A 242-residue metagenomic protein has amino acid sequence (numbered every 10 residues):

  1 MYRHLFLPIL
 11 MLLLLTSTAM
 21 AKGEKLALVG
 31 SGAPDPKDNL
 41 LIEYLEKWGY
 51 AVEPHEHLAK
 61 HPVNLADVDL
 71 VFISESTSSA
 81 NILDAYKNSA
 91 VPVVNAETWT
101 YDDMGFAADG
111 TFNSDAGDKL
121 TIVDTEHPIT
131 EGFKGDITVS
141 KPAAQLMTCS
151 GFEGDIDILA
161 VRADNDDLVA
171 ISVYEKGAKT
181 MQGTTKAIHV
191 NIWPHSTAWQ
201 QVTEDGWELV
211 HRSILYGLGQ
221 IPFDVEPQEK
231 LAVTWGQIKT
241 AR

Functional and structural regions predicted by a protein language model:
M1-L7: Positively charged n-region of N-terminal signal peptides that target proteins for export
P8-S17: Bacterial N-terminal signal peptides
A21-Y101: Helical hinge/lid and interdomain linker segments adjacent to catalytic or ligand-binding clefts that mediate domain
L26, T148-I221: A glycine-centered loop/beta-turn motif at secondary-structure junctions
P36, L40, N81, D124 (+3 more regions): Extracytoplasmic/secreted proteins, especially bacterial periplasmic and envelope-associated proteins
G49, D69-E75, I214-I221, R242: Sec/Tat-exported extracytoplasmic proteins
V94-D167: An acidic, glycine-rich "communication" segment
G219-A241: Residue-level detector of functionally pivotal "anchor" positions at catalytic/ligand-binding pockets or at interdomain
